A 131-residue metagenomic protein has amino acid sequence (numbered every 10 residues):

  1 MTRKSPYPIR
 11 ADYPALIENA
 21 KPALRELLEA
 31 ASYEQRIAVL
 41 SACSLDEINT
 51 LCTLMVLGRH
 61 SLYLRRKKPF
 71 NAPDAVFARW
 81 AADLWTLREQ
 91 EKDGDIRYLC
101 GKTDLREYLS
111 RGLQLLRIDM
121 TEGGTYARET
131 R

Functional and structural regions predicted by a protein language model:
T2-R131: A charge-rich, low-complexity, intrinsically flexible signal that marks solvent-exposed coils, linkers, repeats
